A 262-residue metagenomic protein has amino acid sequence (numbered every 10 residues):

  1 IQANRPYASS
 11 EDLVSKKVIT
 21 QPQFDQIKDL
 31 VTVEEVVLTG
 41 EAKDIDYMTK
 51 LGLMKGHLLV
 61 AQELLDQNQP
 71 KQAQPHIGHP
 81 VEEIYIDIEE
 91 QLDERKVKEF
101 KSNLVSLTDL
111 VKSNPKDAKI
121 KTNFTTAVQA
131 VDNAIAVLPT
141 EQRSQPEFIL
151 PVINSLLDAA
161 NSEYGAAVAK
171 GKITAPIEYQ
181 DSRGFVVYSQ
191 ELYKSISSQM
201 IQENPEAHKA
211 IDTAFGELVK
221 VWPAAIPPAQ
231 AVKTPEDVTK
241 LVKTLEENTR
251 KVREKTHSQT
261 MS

Functional and structural regions predicted by a protein language model:
I1-A8: Amphipathic, charged-and-aliphatic alpha-helical interface segments that function as noncatalytic docking
A3, Q26, E83: DNA-binding alpha-helical recognition surfaces that contact promoter or target DNA
A8, I19-P22, P115: Short coil/turn linker and secondary-structure boundary residues
S9, L13: SH3/SH3-like beta-barrel superfamily modules
S15-T39: Alpha-helical interaction/regulatory segments in DNA maintenance proteins
E35-S262: Mature extracytoplasmic or organellar-lumen-exposed domains after removal of signal/transit peptides
